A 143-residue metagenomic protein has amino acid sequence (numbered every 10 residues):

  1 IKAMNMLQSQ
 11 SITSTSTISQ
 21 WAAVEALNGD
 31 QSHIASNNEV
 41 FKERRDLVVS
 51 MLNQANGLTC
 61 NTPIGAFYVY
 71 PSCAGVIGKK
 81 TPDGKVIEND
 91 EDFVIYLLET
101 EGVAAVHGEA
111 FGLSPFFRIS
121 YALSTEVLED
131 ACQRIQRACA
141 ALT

Functional and structural regions predicted by a protein language model:
I1-T143: PLP-dependent class I/II
